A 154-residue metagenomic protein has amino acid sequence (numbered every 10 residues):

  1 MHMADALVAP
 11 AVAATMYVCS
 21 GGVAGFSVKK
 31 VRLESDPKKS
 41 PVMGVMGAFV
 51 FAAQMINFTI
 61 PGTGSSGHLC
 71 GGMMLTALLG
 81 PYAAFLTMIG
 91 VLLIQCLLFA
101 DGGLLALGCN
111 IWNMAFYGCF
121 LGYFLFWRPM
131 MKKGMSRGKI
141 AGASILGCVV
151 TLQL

Functional and structural regions predicted by a protein language model:
H2, A6, P10, S20-M74: Hydrophobic transmembrane alpha-helices
A9-V18, G108-F116: Structural signature of hydrophobic alpha-helical transmembrane segments
A14-T15, S40-V45, C70, F85-I89 (+2 more regions): Hydrophobic alpha-helical transmembrane segments
T15-G22, V45, F49-A52, G90 (+3 more regions): Lipid-exposed faces of alpha-helical membrane segments in multi-pass integral membrane proteins
R32-D36, S65, L98, G102 (+2 more regions): Membrane-interfacial segments
L33-E34, T76-L86, K132-R137: Membrane-helix interface "capping/anchor" motifs
Q54, F58-G118: Alpha-helical membrane segments and adjacent membrane-interface helices in multi-pass membrane proteins
M114-L154: Short helix-perturbing small/polar motifs within transmembrane alpha-helices
